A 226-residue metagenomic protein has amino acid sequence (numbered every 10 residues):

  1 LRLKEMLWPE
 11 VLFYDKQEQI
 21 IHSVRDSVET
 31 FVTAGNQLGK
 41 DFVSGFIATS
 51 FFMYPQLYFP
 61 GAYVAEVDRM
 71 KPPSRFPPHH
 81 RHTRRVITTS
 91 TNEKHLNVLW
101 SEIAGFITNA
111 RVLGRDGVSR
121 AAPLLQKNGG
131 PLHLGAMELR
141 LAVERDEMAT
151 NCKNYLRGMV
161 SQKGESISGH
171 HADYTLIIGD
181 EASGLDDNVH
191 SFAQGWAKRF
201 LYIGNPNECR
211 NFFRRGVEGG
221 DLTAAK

Functional and structural regions predicted by a protein language model:
L1-K226: Phosphate/NTP-binding elements of NTP-utilizing enzymes
